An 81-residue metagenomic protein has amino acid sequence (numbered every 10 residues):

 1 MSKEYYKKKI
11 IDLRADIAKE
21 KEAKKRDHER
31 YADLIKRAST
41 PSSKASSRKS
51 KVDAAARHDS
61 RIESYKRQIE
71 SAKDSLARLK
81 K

Functional and structural regions predicted by a protein language model:
M1-K25, A54-S60, D74: Short, charge/polar-rich alpha-helical segments
E4-Y5, R30, S64: Intrinsically disordered, low-complexity N-terminal regions enriched in serine/proline/glycine with scattered basic
I10-I11, K36, A45, E63 (+1 more regions): Short linear sequence elements within intrinsically disordered, low-complexity coil regions
L13, L34, L76-L79: Generic detector of leucine side chains in alpha-helical contexts
L13-R14, S39, K66, K73: Amphipathic alpha-helical interaction segments
D16-K49: Extended alpha-helical coiled-coil "stalk/arm" regions that act as elongated linkers or oligomerization scaffolds
S42-S64: Short, glycine/alanine-rich amphipathic alpha-helical segment that often forms an alpha-turn-alpha hairpin
I69-K81: Long, charged amphipathic alpha-helices with heptad-repeat/coiled-coil character
